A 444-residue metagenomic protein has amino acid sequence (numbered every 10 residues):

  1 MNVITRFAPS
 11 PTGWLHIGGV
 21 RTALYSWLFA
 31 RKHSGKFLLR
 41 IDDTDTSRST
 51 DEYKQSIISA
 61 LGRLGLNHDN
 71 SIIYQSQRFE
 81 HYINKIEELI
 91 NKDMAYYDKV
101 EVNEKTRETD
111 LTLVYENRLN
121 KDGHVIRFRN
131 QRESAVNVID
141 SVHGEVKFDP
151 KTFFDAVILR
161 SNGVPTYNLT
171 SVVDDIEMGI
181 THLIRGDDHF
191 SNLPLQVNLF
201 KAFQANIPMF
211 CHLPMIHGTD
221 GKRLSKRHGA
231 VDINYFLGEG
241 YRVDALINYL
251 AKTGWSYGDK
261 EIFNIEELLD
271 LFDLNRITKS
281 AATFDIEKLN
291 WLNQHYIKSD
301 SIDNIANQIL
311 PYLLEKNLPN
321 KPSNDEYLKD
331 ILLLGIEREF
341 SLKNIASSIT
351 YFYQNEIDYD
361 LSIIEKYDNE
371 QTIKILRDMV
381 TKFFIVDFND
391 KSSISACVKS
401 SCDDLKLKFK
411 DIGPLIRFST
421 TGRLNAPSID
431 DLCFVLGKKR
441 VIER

Functional and structural regions predicted by a protein language model:
M1-D110, N192-A205: N-terminal Rossmann-like or analogous alpha/beta NTP/dinucleotide-binding catalytic cores that position adenine
M1-R6, E266-F272, P311-P319, E356 (+2 more regions): Short amphipathic alpha-helical segments and their helix-coil junctions
T5-P11, L39-D43, M178-L183, K399 (+1 more regions): Glycine- and acidic
S26, I57, L89, F128 (+7 more regions): Residue-level signal for inorganic ion chemistry
Y96-H212, H217-K226, D232, Y257: Active-site cores that bind ATP or allylic diphosphates and position pyrophosphate for catalysis
F203-M209, L213-D358, T421-R444: Catalytic adenosine-cofactor/nucleotide-binding cores of aminoacyl-tRNA synthetases and other
I363-S393, V398: Long, amphipathic alpha-helical coiled-coil segments characteristic of histidine-phosphotransfer scaffolds
K391-R444: Charged substrate- and nucleic-acid-binding regions of tRNA-handling and nucleotidyl-transfer enzymes, centered on
